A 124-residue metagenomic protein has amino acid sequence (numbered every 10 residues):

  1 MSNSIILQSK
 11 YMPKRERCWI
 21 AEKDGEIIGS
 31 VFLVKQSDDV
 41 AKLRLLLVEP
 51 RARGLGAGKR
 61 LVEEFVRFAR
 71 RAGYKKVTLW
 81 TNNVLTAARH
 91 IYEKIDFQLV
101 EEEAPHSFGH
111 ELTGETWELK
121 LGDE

Functional and structural regions predicted by a protein language model:
M1-L45, E49-P50, V62-E64, F68 (+2 more regions): Acetyl-CoA-dependent GNAT
G25, G29, G56-G58, D96: Conserved phosphate-binding and hydrolysis motifs of nucleotide-dependent enzymes
V48, G54-R71, H90-K94: Conserved acetyl-CoA-binding loop-helix of GNAT-fold acetyltransferases
K75-T78, N82-E124: C-terminal "cap" of GNAT-fold acetyltransferases
